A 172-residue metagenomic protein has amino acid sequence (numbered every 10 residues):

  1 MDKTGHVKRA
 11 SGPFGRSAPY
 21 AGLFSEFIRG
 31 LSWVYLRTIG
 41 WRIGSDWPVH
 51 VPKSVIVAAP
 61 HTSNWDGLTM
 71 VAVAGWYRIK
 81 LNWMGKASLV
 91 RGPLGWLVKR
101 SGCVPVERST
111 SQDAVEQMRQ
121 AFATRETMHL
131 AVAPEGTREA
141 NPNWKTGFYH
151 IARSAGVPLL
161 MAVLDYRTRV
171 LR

Functional and structural regions predicted by a protein language model:
D2-I43: Extreme N-terminal tail/first-helix region
A21, T38, R42-R172: Soluble catalytic domains of membrane acyltransferases
